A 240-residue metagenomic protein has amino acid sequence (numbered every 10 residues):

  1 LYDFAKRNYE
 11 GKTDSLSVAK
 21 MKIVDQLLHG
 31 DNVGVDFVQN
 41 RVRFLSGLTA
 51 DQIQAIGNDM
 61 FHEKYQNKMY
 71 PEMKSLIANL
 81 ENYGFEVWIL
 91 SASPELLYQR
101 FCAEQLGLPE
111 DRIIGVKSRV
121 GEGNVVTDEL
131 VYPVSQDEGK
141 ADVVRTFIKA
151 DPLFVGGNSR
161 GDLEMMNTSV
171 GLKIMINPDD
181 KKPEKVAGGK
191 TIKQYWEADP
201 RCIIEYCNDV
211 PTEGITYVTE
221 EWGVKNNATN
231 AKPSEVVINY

Functional and structural regions predicted by a protein language model:
L1-N67, P71, S75: A metal-dependent, Asp-based hydrolase signature
A50-W88, S93-Y240: C-terminal cap/substrate-recognition subdomain and adjoining C-terminal extension of metal-dependent phosphatase-like
